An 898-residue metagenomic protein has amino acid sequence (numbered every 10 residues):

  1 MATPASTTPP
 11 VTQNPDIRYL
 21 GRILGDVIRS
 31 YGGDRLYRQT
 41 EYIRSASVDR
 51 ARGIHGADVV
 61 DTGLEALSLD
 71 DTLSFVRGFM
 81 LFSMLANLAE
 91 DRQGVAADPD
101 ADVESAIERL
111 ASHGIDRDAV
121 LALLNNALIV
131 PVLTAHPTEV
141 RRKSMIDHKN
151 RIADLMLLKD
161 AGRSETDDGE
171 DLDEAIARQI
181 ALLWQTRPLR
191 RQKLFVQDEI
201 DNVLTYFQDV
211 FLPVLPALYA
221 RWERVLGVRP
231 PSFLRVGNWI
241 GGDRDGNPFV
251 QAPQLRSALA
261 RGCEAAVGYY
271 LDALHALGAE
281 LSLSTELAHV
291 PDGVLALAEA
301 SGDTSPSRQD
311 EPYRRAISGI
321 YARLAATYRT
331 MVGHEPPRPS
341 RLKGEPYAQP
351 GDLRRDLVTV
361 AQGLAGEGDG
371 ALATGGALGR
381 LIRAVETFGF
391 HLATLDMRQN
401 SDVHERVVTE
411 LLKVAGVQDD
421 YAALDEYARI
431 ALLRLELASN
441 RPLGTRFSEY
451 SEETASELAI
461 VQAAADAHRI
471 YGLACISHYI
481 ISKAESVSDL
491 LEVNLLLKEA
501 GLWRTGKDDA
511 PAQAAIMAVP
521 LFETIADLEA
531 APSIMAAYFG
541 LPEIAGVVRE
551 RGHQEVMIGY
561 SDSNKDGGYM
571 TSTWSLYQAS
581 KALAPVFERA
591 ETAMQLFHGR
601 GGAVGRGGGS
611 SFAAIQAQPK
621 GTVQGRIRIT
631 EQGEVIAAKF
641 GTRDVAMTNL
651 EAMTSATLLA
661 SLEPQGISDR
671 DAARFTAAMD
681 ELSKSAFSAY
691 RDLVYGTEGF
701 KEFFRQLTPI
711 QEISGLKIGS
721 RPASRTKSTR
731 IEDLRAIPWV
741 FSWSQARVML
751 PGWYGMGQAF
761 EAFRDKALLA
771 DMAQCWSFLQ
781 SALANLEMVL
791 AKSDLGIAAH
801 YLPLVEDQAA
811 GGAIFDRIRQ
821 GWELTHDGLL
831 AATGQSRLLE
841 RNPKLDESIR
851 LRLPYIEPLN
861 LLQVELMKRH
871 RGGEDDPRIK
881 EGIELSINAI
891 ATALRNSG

Functional and structural regions predicted by a protein language model:
M1-L433, E453, G608, V694-T697 (+5 more regions): Often metal-dependent polyanion-binding catalytic scaffolds in large enzymes
A2-V11, R18-G21, V27-R29, A57-G78 (+15 more regions): Acidic, glycine-enriched catalytic cores built around paired aspartates
I17, L36, I200, L204 (+25 more regions): Active-site-proximal structural scaffolding
R141-R142, H148-L157, E165-R187, P346 (+8 more regions): Structured alpha-helical segments in the cores of large, soluble enzyme domains
F207, V250-L281, A500-S688: Catalytic or ion-translocation cores adjacent to nucleophile or general acid/base/metal-coordination motifs in diverse
W222-V225, E492-N494, A603-F612, S720-A723: Flexible, glycine/threonine-enriched loop-and-boundary segments that flank and lead into catalytic domains of large
P231-F233, G237-W239, N247, I382 (+6 more regions): Beta-sheet entry/capping signal
A326-G333, A393-L395, N400-L491, L495 (+4 more regions): Active-site cores of enzymes that catalyze phosphoryl transfer or operate on phosphate-rich substrates
